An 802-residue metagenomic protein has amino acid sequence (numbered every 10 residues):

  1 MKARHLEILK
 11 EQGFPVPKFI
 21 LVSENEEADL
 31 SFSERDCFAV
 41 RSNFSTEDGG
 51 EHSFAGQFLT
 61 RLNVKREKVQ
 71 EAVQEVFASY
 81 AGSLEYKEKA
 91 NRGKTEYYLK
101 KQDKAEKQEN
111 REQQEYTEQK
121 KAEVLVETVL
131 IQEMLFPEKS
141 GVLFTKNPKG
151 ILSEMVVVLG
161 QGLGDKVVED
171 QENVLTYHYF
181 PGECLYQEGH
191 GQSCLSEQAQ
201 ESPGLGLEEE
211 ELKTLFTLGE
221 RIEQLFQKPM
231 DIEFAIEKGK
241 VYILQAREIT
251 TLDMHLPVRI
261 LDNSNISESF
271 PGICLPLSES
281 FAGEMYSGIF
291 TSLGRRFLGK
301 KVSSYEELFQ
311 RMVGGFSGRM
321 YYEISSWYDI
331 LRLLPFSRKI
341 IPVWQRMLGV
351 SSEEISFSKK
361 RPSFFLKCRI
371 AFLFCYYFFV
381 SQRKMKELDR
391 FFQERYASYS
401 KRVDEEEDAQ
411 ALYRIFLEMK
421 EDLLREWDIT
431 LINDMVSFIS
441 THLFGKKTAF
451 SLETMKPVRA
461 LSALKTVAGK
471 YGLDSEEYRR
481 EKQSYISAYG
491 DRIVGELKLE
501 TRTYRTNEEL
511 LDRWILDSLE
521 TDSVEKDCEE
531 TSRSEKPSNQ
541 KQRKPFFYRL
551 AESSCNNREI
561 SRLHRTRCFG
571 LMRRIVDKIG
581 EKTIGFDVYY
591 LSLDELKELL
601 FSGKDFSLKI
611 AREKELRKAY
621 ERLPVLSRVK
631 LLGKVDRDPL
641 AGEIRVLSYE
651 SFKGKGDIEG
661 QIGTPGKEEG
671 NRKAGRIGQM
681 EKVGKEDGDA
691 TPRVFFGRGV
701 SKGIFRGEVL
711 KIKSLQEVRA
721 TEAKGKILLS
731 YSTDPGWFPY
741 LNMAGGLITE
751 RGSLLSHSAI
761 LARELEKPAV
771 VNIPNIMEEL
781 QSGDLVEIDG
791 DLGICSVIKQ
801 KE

Functional and structural regions predicted by a protein language model:
M1-K101, K120-L130, K139, Y399 (+2 more regions): N-terminal beta-alpha lobe that positions the nucleotide/phosphoryl donor in ATP/NTP-coupled carboxylate activation
A3, Q57-S83, F136-Q198, L244-S292 (+3 more regions): Extended active-site and interfacial segments that coordinate phosphate-rich ligands in large catalytic machineries
L9, F19, G56, I131 (+8 more regions): Short strand-loop-helix active-site module centered on a catalytic nucleophile
C37-A39, T128-V129, E154-V156, R693-V694 (+5 more regions): Structural motif
K87-E123, Q187-S202, T521-S538, K653-T691: Intrinsically disordered, low-complexity terminal tails and inter-domain linkers enriched for S/T/G/P/D/E
Y98-K100, K121-L125, Q187, C194-A235: A long amphipathic alpha-helix within ATP-dependent nucleotide-binding catalytic cores
K166, E208-E211, L215-E220, Q224-L225 (+6 more regions): Acidic, glycine-rich flexible loop/linker segments
Q224-M230, K238-K240, C274, A282-G663 (+2 more regions): Contiguous hydrophobic, helix-prone segments at protein termini that mediate membrane targeting/anchoring
